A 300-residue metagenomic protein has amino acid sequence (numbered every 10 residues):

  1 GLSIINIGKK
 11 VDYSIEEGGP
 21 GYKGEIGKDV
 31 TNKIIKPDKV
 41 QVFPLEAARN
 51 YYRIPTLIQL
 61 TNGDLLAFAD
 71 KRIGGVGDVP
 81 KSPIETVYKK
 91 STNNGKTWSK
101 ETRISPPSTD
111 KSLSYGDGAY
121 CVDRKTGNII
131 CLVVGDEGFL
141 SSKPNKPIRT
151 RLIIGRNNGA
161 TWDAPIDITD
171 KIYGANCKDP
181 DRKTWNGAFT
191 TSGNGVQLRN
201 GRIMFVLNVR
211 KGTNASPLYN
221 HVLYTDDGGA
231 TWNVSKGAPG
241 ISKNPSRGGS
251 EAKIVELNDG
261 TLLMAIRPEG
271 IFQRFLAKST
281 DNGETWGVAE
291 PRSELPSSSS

Functional and structural regions predicted by a protein language model:
L2-S300: Asp-box/BNR beta-propeller blade signature and adjacent active/binding-site loops in extracellular glycan-interacting
